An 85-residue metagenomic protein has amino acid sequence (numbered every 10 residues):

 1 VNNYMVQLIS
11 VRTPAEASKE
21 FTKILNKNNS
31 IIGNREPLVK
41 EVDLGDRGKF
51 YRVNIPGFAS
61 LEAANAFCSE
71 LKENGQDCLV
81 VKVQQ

Functional and structural regions predicted by a protein language model:
V1-Y4, S30: Long, low-complexity, acidic/serine-threonine-proline-glutamine-glycine-rich intrinsically disordered tracts that serve
V6-L8, V53: A short beta-strand micro-motif
T13-Q85: Extracytoplasmic
